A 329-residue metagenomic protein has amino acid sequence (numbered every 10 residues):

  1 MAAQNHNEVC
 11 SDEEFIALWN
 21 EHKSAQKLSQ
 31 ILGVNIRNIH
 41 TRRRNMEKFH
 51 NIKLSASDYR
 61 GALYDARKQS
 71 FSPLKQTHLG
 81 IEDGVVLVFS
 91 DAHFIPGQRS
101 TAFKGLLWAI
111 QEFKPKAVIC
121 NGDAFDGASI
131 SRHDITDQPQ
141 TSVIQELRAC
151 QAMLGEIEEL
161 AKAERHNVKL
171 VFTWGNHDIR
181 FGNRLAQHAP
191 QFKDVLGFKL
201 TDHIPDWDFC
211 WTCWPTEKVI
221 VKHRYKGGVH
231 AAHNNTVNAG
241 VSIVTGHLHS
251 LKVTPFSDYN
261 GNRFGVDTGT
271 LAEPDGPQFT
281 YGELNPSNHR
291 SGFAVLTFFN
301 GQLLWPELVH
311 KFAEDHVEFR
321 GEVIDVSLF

Functional and structural regions predicted by a protein language model:
N5-K23: Short, amphipathic alpha-helical "recognition" segments used to contact nucleic acids or chromatin
Q26-N45: Short, basic interhelical loop/turn and adjoining N-cap of the next helix at nucleic-acid- or acidic-partner-contacting
N45-E47, H247: DNA major-groove recognition helices of helix-turn-helix
K48-P73: Short Lys/Arg-enriched helix C-cap and helix-to-coil transition segments that create basic nucleic-acid-contact patches
D65-R99: Mobile, glycine- and charge-enriched loop segments and immediately flanking short secondary-structure elements within
F94-D202: Core catalytic region of metal-dependent phosphoesterases/phosphodiesterases, especially metallo-beta-lactamase-like
I119, K218-H310, H316, E322: Conserved beta-sheet core of the metallophosphoesterase superfamily
L200-P215: Short acidic low-complexity segments
